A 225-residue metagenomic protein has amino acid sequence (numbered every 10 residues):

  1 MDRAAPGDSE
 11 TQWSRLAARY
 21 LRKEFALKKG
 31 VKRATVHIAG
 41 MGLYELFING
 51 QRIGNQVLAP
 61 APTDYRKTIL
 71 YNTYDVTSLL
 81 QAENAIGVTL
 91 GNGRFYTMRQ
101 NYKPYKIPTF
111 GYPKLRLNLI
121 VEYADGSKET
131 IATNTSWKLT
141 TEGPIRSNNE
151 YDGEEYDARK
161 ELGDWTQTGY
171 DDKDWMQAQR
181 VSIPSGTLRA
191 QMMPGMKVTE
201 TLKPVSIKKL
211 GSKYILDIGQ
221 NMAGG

Functional and structural regions predicted by a protein language model:
M1-E10, T89: A general sequence property marking short-to-moderate contiguous segments in secreted/outer-membrane adhesion
R3-A4, I38, Q177: Residue-level detector of intrinsically disordered, flexible termini and proteolytic processing junctions
P6-A17, A178-I218: Edge strands and adjacent loops of beta-rich recognition modules
T11, L16, L21-R159, A223-G225: Accessory beta-strand-rich segments of carbohydrate-active enzymes
N55, T68-Y71, L162, Q167 (+2 more regions): Generic secondary-structure boundary/loop-capping signal
K138-E200: C-terminal beta-rich recognition modules with glycine/proline-rich loops and embedded aromatic residues
